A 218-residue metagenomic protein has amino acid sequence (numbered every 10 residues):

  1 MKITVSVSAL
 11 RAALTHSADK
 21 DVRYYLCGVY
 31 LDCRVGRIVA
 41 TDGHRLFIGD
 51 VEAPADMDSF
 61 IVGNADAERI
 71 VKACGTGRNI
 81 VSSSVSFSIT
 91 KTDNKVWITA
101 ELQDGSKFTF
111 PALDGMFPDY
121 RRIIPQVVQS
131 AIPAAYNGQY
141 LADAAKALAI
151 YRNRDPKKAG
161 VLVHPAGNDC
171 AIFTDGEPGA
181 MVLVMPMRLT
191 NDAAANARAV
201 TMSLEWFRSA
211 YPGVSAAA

Functional and structural regions predicted by a protein language model:
M1-A218: DNA polymerase processivity clamps
